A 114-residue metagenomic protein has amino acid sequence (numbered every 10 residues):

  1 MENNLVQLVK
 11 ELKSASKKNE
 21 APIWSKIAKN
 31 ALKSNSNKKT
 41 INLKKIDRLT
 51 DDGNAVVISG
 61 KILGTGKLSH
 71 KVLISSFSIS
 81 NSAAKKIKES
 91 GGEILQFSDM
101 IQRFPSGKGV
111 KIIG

Functional and structural regions predicted by a protein language model:
M1-G114: Extended polybasic, low-complexity segments that bind anionic RNA or targeting/receptor surfaces
